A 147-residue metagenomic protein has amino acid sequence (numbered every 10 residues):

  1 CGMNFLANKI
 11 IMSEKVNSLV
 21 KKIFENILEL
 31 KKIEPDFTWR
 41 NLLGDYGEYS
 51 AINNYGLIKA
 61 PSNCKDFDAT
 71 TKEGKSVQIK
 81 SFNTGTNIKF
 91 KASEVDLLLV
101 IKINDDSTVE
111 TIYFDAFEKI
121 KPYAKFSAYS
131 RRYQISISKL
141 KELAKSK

Functional and structural regions predicted by a protein language model:
C1-K147: Nucleic-acid endonuclease domains
